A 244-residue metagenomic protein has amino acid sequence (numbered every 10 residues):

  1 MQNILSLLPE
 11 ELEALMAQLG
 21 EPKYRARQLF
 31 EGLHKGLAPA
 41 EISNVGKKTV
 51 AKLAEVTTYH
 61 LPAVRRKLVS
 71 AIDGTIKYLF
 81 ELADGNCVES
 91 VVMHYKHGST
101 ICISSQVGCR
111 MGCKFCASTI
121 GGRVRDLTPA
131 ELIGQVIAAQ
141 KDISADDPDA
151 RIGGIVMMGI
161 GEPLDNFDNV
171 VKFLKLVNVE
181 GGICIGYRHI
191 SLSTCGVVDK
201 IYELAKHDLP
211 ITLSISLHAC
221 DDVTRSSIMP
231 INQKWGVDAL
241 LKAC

Functional and structural regions predicted by a protein language model:
M1-S99: Flexible, acidic/Gly-rich N-terminal and inter-domain linker regions that tether and position cofactor-handling modules
R27, C116-A117, G153-M158: Short beta-strands and strand-loop turn motifs
S70-A71, S104-S105, S118, S193 (+1 more regions): Short linear Ser/Thr-Pro motifs
L82, V107-C109, L217-A219: Short, small-residue-rich loop/turn micro-motifs
H94-A138: Canonical Radical SAM [4Fe-4S] cluster-binding loop centered on the CxxxCxxC motif and its immediate flanking residues
Q140-C244: Conserved AdoMet/S-adenosylmethionine-binding subsite of the radical SAM
